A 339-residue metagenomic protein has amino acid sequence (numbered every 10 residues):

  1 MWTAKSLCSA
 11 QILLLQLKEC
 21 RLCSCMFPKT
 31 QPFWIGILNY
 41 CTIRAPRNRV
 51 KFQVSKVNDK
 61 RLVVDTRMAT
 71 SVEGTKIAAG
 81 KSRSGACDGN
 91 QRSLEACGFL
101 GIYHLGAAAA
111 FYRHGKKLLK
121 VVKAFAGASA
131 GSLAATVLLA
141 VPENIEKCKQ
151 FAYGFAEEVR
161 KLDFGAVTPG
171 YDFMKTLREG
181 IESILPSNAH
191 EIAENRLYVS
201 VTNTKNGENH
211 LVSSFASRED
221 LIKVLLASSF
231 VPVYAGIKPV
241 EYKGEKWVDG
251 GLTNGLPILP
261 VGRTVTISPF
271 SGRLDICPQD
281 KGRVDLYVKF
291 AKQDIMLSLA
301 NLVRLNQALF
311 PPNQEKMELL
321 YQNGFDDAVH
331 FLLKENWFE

Functional and structural regions predicted by a protein language model:
W2-S9, L13-L14, C20, W34-G36 (+2 more regions): Patatin-like phospholipase
